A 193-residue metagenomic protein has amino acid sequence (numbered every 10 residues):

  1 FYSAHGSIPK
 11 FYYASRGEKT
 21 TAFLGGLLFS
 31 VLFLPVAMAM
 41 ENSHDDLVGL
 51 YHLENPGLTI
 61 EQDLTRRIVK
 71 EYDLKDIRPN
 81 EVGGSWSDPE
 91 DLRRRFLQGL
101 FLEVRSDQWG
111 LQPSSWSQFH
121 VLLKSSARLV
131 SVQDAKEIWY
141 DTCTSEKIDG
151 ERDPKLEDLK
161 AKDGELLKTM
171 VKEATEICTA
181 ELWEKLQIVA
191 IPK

Functional and structural regions predicted by a protein language model:
F1-D73, Q187-K193: A structural "domain/chain start" motif
Y2-Y12, E54, E61, Y72-V82 (+1 more regions): C-terminal/domain-edge helix-coil "capping" segments
I8, R16, T20, H44 (+1 more regions): Surface-exposed short loop/turn segments
T21-G26, L123-R128, S145, G150-R152 (+1 more regions): Short, surface-exposed linear patches
M38, N42, D46, R105 (+3 more regions): A generic structural signal for ordered alpha-helices
V48-W109: Short, solvent-exposed, polar/charged sequence segments at loop or secondary-structure edges
